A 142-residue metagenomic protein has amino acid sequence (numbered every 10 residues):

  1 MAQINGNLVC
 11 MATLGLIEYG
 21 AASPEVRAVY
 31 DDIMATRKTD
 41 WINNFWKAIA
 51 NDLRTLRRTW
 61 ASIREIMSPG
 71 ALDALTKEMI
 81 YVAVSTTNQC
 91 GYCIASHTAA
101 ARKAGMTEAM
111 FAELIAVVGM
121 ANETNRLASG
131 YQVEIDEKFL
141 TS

Functional and structural regions predicted by a protein language model:
M1-S142: Hydrophobic alpha-helical segments
